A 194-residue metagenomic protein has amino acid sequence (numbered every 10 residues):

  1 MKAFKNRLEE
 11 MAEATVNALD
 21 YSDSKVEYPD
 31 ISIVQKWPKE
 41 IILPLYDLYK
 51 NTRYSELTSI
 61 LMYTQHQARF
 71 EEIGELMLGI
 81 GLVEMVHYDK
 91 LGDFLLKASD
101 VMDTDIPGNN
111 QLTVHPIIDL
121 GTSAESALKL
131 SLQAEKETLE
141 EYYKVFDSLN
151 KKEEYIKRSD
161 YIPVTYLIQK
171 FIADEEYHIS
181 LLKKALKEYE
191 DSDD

Functional and structural regions predicted by a protein language model:
K2-D194: Non-heme di-metal
